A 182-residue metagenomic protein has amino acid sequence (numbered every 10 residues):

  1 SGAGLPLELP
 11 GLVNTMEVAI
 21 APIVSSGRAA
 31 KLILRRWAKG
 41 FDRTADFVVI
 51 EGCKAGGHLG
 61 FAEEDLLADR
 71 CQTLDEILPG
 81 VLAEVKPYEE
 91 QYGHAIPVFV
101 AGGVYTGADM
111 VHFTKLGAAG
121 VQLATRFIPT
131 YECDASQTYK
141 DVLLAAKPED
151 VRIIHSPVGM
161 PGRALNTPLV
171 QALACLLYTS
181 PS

Functional and structural regions predicted by a protein language model:
S1, P97-Y105: Glycine-rich beta-strand-to-loop/alpha-helix junction loops that act as flexible
S1-H94: Alpha/beta enzyme core
I23, E51, A101, L123-A124 (+1 more regions): Generic beta-sheet signal
A62, L66-L67, T130-K147: C-terminal helical cap(s) of enzyme catalytic domains, especially alpha/beta-barrels
M110-S136: Glycine-rich phosphate-binding active-site loops on the catalytic face of alpha/beta enzymes
Y139-L177: Amphipathic alpha-helical blocks and their helix-capping loop/short-beta junctions
Y178-S182: Conserved small/polar residues in nucleotide/adenosyl-binding loops
